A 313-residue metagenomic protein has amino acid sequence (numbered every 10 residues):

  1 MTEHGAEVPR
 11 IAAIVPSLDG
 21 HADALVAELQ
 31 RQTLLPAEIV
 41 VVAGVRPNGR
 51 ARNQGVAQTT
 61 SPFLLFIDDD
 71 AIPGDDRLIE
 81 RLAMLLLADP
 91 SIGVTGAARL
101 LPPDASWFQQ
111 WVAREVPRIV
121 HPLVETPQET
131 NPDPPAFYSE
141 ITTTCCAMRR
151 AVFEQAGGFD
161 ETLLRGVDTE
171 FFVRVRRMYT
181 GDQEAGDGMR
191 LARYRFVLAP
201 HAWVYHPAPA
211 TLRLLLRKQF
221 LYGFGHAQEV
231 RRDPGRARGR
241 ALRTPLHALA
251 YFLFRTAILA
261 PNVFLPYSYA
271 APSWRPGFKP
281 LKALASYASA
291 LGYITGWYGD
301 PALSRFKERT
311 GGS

Functional and structural regions predicted by a protein language model:
D19-Q32: Short, well-formed alpha-helical segments that are part of the catalytic scaffolds of diverse glycosyltransferases
V45-T59: Glycine-rich, basic loop-to-helix element that forms the pyrophosphate-binding segment of sugar-nucleotide handling
L64: Short aromatic/hydrophobic "clamp" motif used to bind/position activated sugar donors
D68-I72: The conserved acidic donor/metal-binding loop of glycosyltransferases
R77-Q110: Conserved donor NDP-sugar-binding/catalytic core segment of glycosyltransferases
A97, E115-Y138: Short, flexible, basic/aromatic active-site loop/helix in glycosyltransferases
R165-F171, G181: Acidic donor-binding loop at a coil-to-helix junction in glycosyltransferase catalytic cores that engages
E184-G292: Active-site-adjacent helix/loop segment of glycosyltransferases that harbors family-specific signature motifs
